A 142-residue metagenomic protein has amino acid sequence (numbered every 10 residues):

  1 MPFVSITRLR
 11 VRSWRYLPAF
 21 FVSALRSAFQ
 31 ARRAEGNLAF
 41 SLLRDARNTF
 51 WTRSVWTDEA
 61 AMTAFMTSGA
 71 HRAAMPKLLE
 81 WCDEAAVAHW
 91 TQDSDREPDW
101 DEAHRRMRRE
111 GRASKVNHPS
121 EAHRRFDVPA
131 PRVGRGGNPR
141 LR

Functional and structural regions predicted by a protein language model:
M1-T49, T63-A64, A85-R142: Short S/T/G/P-rich N-terminal loop/turn motif that feeds into the first structured element of a domain
E59-V87: An amphipathic, aromatic/His-enriched active-site/gating alpha helix that lines ligand/cofactor pockets
